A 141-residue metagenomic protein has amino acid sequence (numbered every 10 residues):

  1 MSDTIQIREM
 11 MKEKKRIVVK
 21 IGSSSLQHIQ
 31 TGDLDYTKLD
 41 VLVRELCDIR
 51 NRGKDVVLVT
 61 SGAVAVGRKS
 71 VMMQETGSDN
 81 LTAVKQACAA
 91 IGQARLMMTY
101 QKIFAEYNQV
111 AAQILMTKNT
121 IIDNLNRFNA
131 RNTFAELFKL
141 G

Functional and structural regions predicted by a protein language model:
M1-G141: Nucleotide/pyrophosphate-binding catalytic subdomain
